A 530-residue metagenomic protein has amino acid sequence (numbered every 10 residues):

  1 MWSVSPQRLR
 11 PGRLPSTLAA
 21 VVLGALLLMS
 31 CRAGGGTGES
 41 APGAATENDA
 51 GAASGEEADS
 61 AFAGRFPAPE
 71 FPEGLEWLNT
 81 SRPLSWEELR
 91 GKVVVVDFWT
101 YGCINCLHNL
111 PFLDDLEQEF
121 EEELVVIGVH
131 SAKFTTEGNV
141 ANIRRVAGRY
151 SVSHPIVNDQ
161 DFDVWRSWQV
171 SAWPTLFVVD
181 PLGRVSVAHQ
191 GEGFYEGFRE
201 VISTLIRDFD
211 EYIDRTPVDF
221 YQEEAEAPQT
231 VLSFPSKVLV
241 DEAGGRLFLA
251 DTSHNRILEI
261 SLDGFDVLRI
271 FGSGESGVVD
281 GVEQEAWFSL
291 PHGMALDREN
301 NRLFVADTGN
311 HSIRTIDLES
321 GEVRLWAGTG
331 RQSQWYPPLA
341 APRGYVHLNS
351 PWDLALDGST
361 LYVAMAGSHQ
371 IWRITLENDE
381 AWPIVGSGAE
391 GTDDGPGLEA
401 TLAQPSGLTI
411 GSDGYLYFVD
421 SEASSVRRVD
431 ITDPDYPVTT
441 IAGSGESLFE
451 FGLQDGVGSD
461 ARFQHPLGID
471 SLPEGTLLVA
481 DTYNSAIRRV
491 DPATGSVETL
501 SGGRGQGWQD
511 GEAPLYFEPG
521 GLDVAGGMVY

Functional and structural regions predicted by a protein language model:
E47-W86: N-terminal "domain-start" segment that seeds a small globular fold
L84-L107, V126-I127: Short active-site neighborhood of thiol/selenol oxidoreductases, capturing the structured segment around
L107-R149, Q160-V164: Structural microenvironment flanking redox-active thiols in thiol-disulfide oxidoreductases
G148-V152, N158-V201: Thiol/disulfide oxidoreductase modules built on the thioredoxin-like
D180-K237: Thiol-/selenol-based redox modules, centered on thioredoxin-like and closely related oxidoreductase domains
R215-S236, G264-L290, E322-W352, N378-Q404 (+2 more regions): Gly/Pro-rich loop segments of beta-rich domains
V240-G244, L296-N300, L356-G358, I410-D413 (+2 more regions): Residue-level detector of Asp-centered blade-edge/turn motifs that repeat once per structural unit in beta-propeller
D241, L247-S253, S261, D297 (+4 more regions): Conserved beta-strand positions in repeat-built beta-propeller and related beta-rich domains
